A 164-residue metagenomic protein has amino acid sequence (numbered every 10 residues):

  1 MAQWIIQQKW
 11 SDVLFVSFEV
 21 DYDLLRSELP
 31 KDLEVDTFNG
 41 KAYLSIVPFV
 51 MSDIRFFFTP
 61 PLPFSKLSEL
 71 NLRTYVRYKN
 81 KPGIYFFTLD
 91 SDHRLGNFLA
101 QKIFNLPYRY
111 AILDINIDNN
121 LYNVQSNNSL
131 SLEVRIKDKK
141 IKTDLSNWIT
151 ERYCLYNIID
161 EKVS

Functional and structural regions predicted by a protein language model:
M1-F57: Hydrophobic, proline/glycine-rich low-complexity stretches
V13, N71-S164: Internal, well-folded beta-alpha domain core
F38-A42, M51-R94: A glycine-rich, hydrophobic loop/mini-helix early in the fold
S45, S52-I54, P63, Q101-F104 (+1 more regions): Short, charged/polar low-complexity linear motifs in solvent-exposed/disordered segments
